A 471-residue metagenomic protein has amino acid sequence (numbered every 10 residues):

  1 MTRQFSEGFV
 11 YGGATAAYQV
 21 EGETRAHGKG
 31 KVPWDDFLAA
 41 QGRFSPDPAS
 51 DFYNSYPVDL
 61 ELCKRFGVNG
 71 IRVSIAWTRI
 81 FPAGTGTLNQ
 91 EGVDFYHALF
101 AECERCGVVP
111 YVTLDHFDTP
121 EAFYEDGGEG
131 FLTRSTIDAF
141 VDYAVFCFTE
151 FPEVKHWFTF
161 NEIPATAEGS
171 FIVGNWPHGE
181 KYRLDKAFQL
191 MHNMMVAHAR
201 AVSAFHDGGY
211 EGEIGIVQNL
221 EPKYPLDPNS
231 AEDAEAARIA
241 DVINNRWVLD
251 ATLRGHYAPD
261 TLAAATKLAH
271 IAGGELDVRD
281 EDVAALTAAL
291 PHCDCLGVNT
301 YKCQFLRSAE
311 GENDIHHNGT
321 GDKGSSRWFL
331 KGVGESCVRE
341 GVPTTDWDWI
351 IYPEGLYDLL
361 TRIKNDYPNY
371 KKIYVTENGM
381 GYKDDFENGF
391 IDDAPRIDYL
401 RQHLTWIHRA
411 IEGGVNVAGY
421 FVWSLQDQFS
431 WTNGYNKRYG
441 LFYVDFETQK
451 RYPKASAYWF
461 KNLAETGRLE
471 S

Functional and structural regions predicted by a protein language model:
M1-A40, A83-T85, V93-S471: Active-site region of glycoside hydrolase catalytic domains
E21-Y96: Active-site-adjacent substrate/metal-binding segments within catalytic domains of carbohydrate-active enzymes
